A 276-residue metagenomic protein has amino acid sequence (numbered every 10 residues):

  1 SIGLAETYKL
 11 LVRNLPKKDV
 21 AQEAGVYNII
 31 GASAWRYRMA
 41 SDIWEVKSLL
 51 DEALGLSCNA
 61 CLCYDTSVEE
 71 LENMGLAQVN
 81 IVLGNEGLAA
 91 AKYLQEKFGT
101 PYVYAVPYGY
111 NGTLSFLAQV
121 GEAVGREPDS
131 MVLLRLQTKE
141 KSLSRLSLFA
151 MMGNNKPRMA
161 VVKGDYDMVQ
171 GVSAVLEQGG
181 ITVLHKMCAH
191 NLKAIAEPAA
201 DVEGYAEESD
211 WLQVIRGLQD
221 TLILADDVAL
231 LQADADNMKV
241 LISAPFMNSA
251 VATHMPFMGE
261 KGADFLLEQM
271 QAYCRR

Functional and structural regions predicted by a protein language model:
S1-R276: An N-terminal assembly and electron-transfer interface module characteristic of large anaerobic redox and radical
